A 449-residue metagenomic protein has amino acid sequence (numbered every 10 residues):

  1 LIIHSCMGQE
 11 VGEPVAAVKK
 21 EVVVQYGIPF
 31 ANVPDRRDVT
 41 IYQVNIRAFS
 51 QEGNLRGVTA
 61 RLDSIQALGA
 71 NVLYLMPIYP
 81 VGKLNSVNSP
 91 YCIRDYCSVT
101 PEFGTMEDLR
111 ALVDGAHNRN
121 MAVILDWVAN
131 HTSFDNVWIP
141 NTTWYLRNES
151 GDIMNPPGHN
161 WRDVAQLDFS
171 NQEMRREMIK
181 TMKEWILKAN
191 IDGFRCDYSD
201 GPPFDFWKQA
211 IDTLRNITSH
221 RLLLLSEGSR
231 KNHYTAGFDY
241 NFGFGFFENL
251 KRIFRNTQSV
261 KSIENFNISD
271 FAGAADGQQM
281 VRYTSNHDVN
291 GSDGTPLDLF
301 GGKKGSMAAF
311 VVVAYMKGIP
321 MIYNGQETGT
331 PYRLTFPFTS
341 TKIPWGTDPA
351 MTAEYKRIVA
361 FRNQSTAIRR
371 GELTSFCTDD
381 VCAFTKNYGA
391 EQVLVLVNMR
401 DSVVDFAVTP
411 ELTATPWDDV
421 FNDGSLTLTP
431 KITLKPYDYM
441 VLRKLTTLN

Functional and structural regions predicted by a protein language model:
L1-S5: Hydrophobic h-region of N-terminal signal peptides that target proteins for export in Gram-negative bacteria
C6-N45, S50-Y74, P80, R110 (+4 more regions): Carbohydrate-interacting/catalytic domains
P14-Q25, L187, D197-Y283, K303 (+5 more regions): Active-site-proximal helices and loops of the catalytic beta/alpha 8
E21-Y42, R47-V72, P77-A189, Q209-S219 (+1 more regions): Substrate-binding/active-site clefts of carbohydrate-active enzymes
T40-Y42, L73-L75, V123-L125, F194 (+3 more regions): Hydrophobic faces of well-ordered beta-strands that scaffold small-molecule active sites in alpha/beta enzyme cores
Y74-S86, W127-D135, D197-P203, E227-K231 (+3 more regions): Short, solvent-exposed turn/loop segments enriched in Gly/Ser/Thr/Pro and often Arg
A275-L299: Active-site clefts of carbohydrate-active enzymes
M307-Y315: Hydrophobic targeting/anchoring helices
